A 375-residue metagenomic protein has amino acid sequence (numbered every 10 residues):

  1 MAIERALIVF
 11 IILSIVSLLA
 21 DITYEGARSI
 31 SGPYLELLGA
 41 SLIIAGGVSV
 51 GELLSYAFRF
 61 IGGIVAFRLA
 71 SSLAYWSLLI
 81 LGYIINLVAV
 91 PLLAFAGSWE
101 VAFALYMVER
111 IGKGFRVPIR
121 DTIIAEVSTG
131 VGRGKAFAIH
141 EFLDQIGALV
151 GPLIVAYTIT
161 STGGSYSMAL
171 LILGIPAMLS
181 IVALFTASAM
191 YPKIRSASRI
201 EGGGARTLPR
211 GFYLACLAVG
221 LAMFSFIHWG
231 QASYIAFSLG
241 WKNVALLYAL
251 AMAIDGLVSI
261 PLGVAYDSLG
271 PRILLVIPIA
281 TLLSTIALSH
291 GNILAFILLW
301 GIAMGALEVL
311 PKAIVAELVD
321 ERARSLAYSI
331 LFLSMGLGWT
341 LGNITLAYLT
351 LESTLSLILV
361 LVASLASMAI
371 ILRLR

Functional and structural regions predicted by a protein language model:
M1-L7, Y191-A218: Juxtamembrane intracellular "pre-TM" segments in multi-pass secondary transporters
I3-Y56, G211-L247: Helix-loop boundary and gating motifs at the non-cytosolic
R59, A138-L153, F332-N343: Glycine-rich segments within core transmembrane alpha-helices of 12-TM secondary carriers
R59-L73, I159, L257-G270, T350: Helix-to-loop junctions at the C-terminal end of transmembrane segments in multipass secondary transporters
W76-L92, G174, R272-A287: Structural signature of the two symmetry-related core transmembrane helices
F115-S128, A306-V319: Intracellular juxtamembrane helix-capping segments at the cytosolic ends of symmetry-related transmembrane helices
M168-F185, S356-R373: Symmetry-related core transmembrane helices of the 12-TM Major Facilitator Superfamily/SLC fold
G270-P311: C-terminal transmembrane helical hairpin of 12-TM major facilitator-type secondary transporters
